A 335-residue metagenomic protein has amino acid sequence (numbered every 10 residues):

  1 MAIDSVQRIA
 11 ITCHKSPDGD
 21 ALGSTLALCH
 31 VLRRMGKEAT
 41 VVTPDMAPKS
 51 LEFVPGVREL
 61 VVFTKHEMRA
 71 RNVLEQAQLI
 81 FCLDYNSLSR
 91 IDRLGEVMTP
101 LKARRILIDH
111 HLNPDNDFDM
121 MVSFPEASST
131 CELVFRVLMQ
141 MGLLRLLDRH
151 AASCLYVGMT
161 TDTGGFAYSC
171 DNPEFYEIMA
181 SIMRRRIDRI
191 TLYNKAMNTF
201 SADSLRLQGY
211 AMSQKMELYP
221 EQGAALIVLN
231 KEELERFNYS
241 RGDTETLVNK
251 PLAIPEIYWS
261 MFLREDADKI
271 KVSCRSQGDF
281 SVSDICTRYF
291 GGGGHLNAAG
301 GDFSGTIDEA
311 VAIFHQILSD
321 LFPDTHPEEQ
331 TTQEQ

Functional and structural regions predicted by a protein language model:
M1-K15, G23-P55, M68-R71, Q76-L79 (+2 more regions): Hydrophobic helix-and-loop "lid/oligomerization" segment in the mid-to-C-terminal part of catalytic domains
T12, S16, C82, L107-I108 (+1 more regions): Generic enzyme active-site microenvironment
G19-T25, L88-D92: Short glycine/serine/threonine-rich phosphate/pyrophosphate-binding segments that cradle anionic phosphate groups
G23, F53-P55, R93-L94, D117-M120 (+1 more regions): Short acidic, glycine/serine/threonine-rich loops at helix termini
L28-C29, V97-P100, S123-F124, E177: Glycine-rich, phosphate-binding/catalytic loops in enzymes
G56-V61, P100, S123-E126, G278: Short, hinge-like loop/turn segments at secondary-structure boundaries
V61-M120: Active-site cofactor/cluster-binding pocket
I108-I178: Short alpha-helices
